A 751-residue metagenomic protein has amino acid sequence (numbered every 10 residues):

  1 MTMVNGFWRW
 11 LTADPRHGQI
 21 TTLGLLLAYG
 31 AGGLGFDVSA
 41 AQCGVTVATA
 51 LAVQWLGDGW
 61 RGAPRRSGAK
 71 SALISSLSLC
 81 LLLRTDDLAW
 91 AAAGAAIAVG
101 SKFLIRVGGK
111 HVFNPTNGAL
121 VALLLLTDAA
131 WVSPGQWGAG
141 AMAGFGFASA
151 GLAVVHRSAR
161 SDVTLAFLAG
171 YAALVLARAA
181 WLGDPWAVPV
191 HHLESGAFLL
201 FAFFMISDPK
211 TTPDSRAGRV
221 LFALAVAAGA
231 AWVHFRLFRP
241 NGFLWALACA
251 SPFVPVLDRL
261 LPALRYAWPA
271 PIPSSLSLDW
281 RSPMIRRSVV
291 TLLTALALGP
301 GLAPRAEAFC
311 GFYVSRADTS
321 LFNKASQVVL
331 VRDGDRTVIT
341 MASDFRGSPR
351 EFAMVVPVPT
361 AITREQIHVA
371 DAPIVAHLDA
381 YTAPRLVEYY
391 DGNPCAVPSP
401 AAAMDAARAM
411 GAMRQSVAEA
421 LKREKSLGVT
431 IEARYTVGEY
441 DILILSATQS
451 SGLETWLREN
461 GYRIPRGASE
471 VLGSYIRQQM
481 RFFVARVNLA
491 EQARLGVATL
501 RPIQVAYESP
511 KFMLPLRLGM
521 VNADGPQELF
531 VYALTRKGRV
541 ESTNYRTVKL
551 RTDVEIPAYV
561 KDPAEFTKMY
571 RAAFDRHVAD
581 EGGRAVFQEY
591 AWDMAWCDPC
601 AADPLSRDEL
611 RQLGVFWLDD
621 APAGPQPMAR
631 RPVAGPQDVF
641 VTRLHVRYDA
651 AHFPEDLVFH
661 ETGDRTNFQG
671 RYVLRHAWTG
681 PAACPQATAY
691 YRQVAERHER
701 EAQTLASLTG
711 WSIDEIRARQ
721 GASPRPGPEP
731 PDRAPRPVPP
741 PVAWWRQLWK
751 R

Functional and structural regions predicted by a protein language model:
M1-D58: N-terminal signal-anchor module of multipass membrane proteins
V4-T22, V175-L278: C-terminal transmembrane helix-loop-helix hairpin of multi-pass membrane proteins
N5-G6, A52-P64, I97-H111, S149-A159 (+1 more regions): C-terminal ends of transmembrane helices
P64-G138: Membrane-interface helix-loop-helix junctions at boundaries between adjacent transmembrane segments
T127-D184: Internal active-site segments that recognize and position negatively charged phosphoryl groups and nucleotide moieties
E307, G311-L321, R408-A412, I464-T704 (+4 more regions): Accessory, solvent-exposed terminal regions and/or long lumenal/extracellular loops of proteins
V331-P394, L453-S474, Q479: Surface-exposed, glycine/proline- and aromatic-rich loop segments on solvent-exposed faces across compartments
I362-V437, S446, A621-Q626: A cross-kingdom signal targeting lumenal/periplasmic-facing segments of multi-pass membrane and secretory-pathway
